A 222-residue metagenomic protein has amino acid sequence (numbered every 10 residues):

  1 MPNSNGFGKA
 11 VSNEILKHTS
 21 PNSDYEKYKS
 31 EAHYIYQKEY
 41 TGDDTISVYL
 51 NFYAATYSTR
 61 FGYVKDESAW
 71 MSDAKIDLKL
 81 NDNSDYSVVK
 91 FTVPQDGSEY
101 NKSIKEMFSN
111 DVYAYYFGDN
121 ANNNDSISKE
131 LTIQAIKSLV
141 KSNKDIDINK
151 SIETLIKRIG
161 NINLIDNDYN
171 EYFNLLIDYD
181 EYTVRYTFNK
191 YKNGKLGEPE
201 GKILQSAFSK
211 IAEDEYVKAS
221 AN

Functional and structural regions predicted by a protein language model:
M1-A54, K144-N163: N-terminal export/targeting and maturation segments
E14, H18, M107, L175 (+1 more regions): Residues that form generic nucleotide/phosphate-binding pockets
E31-G97, N167-E198: Mature extracytoplasmic domains of secretory-pathway proteins
V64, Q95-E106, P199-A207: An anionic, turn-rich surface loop/hairpin at beta-sheet edges that serves as a generic interaction/coordination patch
V89-I146: Low-complexity, intrinsically disordered terminal/linker segments enriched in charged and Gly/Pro repeats
K144-N222: Extended repeat-based scaffolds of very large eukaryotic assembly and lipid-transport proteins
